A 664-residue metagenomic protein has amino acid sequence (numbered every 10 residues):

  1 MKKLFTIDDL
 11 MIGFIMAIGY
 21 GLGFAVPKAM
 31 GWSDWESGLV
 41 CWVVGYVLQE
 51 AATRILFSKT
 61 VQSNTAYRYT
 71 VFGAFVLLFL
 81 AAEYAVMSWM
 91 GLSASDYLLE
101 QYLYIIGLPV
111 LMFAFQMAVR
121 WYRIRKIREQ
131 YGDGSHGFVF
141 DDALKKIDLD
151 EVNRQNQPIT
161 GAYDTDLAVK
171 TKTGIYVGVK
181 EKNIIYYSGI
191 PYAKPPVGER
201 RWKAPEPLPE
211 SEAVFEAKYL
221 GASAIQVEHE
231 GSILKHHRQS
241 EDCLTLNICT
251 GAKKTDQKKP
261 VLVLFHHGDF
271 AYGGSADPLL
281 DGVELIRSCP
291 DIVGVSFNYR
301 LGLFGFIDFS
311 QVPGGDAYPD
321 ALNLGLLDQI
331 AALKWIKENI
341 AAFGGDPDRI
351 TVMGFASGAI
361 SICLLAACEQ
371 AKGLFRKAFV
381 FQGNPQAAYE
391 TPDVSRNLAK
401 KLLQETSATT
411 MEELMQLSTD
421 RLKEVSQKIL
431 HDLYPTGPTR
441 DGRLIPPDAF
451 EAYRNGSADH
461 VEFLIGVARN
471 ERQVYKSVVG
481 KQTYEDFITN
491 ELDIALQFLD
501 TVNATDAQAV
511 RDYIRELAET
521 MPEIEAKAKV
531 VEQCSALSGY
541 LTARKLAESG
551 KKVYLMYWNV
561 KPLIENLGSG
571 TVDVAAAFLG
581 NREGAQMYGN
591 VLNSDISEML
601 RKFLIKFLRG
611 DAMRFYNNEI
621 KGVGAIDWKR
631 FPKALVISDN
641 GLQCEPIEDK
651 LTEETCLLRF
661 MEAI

Functional and structural regions predicted by a protein language model:
L22-W32, I55-S58, A82-A94: Juxtamembrane "helix-exit" motif on the non-cytosolic side of transmembrane helices
V44-Q62: Canonical alpha-helical transmembrane segments
F113, R123-V312, D316-N323, G589-L600 (+3 more regions): Non-catalytic accessory segments of hydrolases
G231-L234, A331, E338, K372 (+2 more regions): Substrate-access "cap/lid" subdomains that shape and gate the entrance to catalytic or ligand-binding pockets
Y318-A341: Alpha/beta-hydrolase active-site loop
F343-F355: Alpha/beta-hydrolase fold nucleophile elbow
A359-A371: Short glycine-enriched nucleophile-adjacent loop and the immediately C-terminal alpha-helix near the catalytic center
C534-I664: Mobile gating loops/cap/lid regions near enzyme active sites that modulate substrate access
